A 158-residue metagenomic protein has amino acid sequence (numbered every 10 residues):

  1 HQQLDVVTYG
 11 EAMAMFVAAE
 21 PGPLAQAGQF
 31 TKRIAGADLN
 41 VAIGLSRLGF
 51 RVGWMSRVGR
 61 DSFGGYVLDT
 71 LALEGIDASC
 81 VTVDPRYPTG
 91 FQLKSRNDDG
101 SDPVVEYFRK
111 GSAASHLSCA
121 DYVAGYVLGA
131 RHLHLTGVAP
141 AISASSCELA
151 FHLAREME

Functional and structural regions predicted by a protein language model:
H1-D77, L117-C119: Glycine-rich phosphate/adenosyl-contacting loop at the front of the ribokinase-like
H1-V7, T70-A72, D98-E158: Ribokinase/PfkB-type carbohydrate-kinase core domain
M13, R57-F63, P85-Y87, N97 (+1 more regions): Acidic, glycine-rich active-site loops and adjacent beta-strand->loop/helix elements that engage anionic groups
D38, P85, T89-F91, S115-L117: Short phosphate-binding loop-to-helix
I43, F91-S95: Short beta-strand scaffold segments in enzyme catalytic cores
R51-V52, G90, V104: A common structural microfeature
L68-Y87, S95-D98: A glycine-rich helix N-cap at a beta->alpha junction
